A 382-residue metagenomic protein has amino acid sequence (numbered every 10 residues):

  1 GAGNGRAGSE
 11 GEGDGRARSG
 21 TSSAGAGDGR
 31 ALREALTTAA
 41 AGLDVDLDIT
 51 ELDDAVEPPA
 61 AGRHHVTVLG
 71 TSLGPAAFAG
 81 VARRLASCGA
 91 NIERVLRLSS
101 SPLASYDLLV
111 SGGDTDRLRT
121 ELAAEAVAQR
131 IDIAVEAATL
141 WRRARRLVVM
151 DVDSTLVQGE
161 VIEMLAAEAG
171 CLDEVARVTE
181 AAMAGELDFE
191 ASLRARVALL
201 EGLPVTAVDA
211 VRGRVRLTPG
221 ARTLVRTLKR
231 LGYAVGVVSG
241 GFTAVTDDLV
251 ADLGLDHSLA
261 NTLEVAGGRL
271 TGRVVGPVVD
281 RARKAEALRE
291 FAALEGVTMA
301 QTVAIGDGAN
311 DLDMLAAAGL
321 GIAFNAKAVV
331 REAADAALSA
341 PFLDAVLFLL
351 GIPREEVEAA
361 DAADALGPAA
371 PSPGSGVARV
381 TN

Functional and structural regions predicted by a protein language model:
G1, G20, G29-M150, A362-N382: Non-catalytic pre-domain segments flanking phosphatase-related domains
A2-T21, A26, A31: Long, intrinsically disordered low-complexity tandem-repeat segments
G27, A31, A76, R117 (+7 more regions): Conserved active-site and cofactor/substrate-binding residues in soluble primary-metabolism enzymes
I49, G202-L320, F324-N382: C-terminal cap/substrate-recognition subdomain and adjoining C-terminal extension of metal-dependent phosphatase-like
A137, V152-D153, G159-E160, L165 (+3 more regions): Fold-independent oxyanion-binding glycine-rich loops and adjacent beta-strand/coil segments at enzyme active sites
L140, A144-E190, R194: Active-site neighborhood of HAD-like aspartate-dependent phosphohydrolases
G185-A207, V211: Cysteine/selenocysteine-centered motifs that mediate thiol-based redox chemistry or coordinate metal-sulfur cofactors
